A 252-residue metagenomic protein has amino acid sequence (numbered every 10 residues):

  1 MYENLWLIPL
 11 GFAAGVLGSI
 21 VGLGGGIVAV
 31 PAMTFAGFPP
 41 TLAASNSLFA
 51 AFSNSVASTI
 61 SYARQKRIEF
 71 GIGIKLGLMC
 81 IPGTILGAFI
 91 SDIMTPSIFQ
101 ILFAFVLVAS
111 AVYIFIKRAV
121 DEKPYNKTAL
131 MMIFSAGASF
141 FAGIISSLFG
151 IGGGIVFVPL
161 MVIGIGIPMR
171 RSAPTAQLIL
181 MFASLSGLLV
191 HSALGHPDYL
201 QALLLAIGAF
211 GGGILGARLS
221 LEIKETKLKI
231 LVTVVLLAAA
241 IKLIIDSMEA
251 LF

Functional and structural regions predicted by a protein language model:
M1-A14, T34-P40, I60-L148, I163-G164 (+2 more regions): Juxtamembrane transmembrane-helix boundary motif
G11-L23, L48-A51, G77: N-terminal transmembrane alpha-helices
V21-A29, G150-L160: Transmembrane helix boundary and interhelical junction motifs in multipass membrane proteins
P40-S45, A173, Q177: Small-residue hotspots at the loop-to-helix junctions and early N-terminal turns of transmembrane alpha-helices
N46-S61: Transmembrane alpha-helices of multi-pass small-molecule transport proteins
S47-A51, A176-L180, A202-A206: Short hydrophobic/aromatic, small-residue-rich stretches within specific transmembrane helices of secondary active
A109, P174-G187: Hydrophobic alpha-helical transmembrane segments of multi-pass integral membrane proteins, especially transporters
